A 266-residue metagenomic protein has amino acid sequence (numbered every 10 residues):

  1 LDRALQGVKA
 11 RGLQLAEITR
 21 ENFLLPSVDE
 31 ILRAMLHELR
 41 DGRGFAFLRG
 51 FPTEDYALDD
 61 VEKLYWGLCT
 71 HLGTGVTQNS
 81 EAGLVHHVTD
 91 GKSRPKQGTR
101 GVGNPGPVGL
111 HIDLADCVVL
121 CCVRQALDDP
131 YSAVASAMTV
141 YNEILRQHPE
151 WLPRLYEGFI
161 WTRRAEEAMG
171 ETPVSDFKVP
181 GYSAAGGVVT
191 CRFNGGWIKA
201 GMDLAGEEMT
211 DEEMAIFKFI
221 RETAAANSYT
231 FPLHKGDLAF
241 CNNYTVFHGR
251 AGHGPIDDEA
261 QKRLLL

Functional and structural regions predicted by a protein language model:
L1-V28, R33, D41, A46 (+4 more regions): Active-site environment of non-heme Fe oxygenases that use a 2-His-1-carboxylate facial triad
D59-W66, V134-S136: "Short basic amphipathic alpha-helical interaction patches in structured regions
Y65-V76: A short alpha->loop->secondary-structure connector
